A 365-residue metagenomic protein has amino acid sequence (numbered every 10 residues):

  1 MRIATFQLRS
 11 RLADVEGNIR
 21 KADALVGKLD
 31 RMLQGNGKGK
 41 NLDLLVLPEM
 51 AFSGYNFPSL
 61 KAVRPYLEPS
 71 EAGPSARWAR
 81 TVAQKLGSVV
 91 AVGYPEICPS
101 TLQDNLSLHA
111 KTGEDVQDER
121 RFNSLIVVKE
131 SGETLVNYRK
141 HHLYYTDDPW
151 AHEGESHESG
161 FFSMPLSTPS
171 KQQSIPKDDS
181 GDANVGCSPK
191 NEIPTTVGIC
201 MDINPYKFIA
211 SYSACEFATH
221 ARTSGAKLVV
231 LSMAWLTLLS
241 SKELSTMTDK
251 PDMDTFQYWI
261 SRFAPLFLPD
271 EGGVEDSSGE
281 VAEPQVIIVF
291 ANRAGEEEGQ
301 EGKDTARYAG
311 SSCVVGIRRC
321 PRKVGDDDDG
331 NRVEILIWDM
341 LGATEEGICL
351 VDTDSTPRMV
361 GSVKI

Functional and structural regions predicted by a protein language model:
M1-L44, R64: N-terminal glycine-/serine-/threonine-rich phosphate-binding loop
Q7-R9, P48, N56, R139 (+3 more regions): Residue-level recognition of beta-strand->loop/alpha-helix junctions
V15, V89, A110-E114, E296: Eukaryotic scaffold repeat domains enriched in small/polar residues
L29-P65, A83, V90-A91, D202 (+3 more regions): Active-site beta-strand/loop signature of hydrolases that rely on acidic residues for catalysis
D30-K40, N105-L106, T112-G113, L166-K190 (+3 more regions): Alpha-helix termini
E68-E71, T81, I97-L228, S232-M233 (+2 more regions): Active-site catalytic loop in hydrolytic enzyme cores
G73-A91, N204-G342: CN hydrolase (nitrilase-like) catalytic-core segments centered on the catalytic cysteine and neighboring Lys/Glu
S355-I365: C-terminal helix/juxtamembrane-tail motif
